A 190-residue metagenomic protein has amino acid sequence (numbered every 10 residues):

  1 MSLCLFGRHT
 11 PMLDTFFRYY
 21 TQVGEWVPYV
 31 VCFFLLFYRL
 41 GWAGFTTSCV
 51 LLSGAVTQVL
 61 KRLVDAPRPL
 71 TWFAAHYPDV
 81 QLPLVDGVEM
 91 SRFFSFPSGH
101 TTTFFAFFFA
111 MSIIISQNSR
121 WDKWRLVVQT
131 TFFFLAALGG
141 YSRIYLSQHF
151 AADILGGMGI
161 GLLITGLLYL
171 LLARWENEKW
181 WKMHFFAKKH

Functional and structural regions predicted by a protein language model:
M1-P28, V59-S91, K189-H190: N-terminal transmembrane-helix/juxtamembrane module of multi-pass inner/ER membrane proteins
G7-R18, F34, Y38, W42 (+1 more regions): Membrane-helix interfacial "entry" motifs
Q22, C49-S53, T101-F104: Transmembrane alpha-helical segments of multi-pass membrane glycosylation machinery that act on lipid-linked glycans
V23, V27, G41-S48, R125-L126 (+1 more regions): Short, aromatic-rich membrane-interface segments at the entry and exit of alpha-helical transmembrane domains
V30-V59, Q129: Interfacial segments of alpha-helical transmembrane regions
R39, V80-H190: Membrane-embedded catalytic cores of phosphoryl/pyrophosphoryl-handling enzymes
V50-K61, L135-G139, R143: Alpha-helical transmembrane segments of multi-pass membrane proteins
G54-Q58, R62, L162-Y169: Transmembrane alpha-helical segments of multi-pass membrane transport proteins and ion-pumping complexes
